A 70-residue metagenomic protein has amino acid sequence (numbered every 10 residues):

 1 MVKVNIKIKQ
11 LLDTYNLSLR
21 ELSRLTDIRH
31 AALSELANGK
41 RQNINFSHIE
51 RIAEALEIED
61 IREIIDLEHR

Functional and structural regions predicted by a protein language model:
M1-S18: A short, Lys/Arg-rich alpha-helix, primarily the initiator
L22-S23: Short alpha-helical "recognition helix" segments of helix-turn-helix
I28-Q42: Recognition helix of helix-turn-helix/homeodomain-like DNA-binding domains that insert into the DNA major groove
A32-E35, H48, E63: Residue-level recognition of specific faces of alpha-helices
K40-E54: Short, basic-rich loop-to-helix N-cap that marks the start of a DNA-contacting helix
E57-R70: Short C-terminal boundary/hinge segments that cap the last helix of small helical domains
